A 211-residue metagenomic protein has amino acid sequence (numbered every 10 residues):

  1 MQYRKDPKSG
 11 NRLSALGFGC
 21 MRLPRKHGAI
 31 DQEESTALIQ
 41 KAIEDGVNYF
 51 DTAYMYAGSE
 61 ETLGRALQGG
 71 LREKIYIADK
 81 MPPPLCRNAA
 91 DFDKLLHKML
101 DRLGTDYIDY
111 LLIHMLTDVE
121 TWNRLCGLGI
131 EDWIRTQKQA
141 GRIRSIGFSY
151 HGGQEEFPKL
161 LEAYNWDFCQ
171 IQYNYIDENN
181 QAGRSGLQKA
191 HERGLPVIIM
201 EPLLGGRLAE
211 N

Functional and structural regions predicted by a protein language model:
M1-I75: N-terminal binding-site loop/beta-alpha segment at the start of enzyme catalytic domains that lines or forms
M1-Y3, I39, E60, G64 (+4 more regions): Generic structural signal for well-ordered alpha-helices, preferentially at hydrophobic/aromatic core positions
K5, L13-G17, N48-Y49, K74-K80 (+4 more regions): Structural preference for beta-strand elements that scaffold enzyme active sites
P7-R12, E44, G64-K74, H97-D106 (+2 more regions): Acidic (Asp/Glu)-rich catalytic clusters
M21-E33, K80-D91, V119-N123: Active-site mouth loops of central-metabolism enzymes
G28-A42, N88-G104, H151-L161: Short, acidic/polar
L100-W122: Active-site groove signature of glycoside hydrolases
L116-N211: Beta/alpha (TIM)-barrel catalytic core signal, keyed to glycine-rich beta->alpha loops juxtaposed to Asp/Glu that bind
